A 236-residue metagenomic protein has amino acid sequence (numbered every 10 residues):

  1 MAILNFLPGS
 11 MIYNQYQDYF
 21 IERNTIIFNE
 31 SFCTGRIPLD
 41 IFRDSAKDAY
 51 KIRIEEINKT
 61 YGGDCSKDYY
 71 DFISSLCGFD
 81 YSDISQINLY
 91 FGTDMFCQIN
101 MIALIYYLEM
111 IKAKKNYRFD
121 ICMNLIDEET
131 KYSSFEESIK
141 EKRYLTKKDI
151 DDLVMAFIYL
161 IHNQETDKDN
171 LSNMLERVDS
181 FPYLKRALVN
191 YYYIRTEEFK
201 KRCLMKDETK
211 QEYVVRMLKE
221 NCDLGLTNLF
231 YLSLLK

Functional and structural regions predicted by a protein language model:
M1-C65: A structured, charge-rich N-terminal accessory region that forms the first stable segment of a protein and links
F6, Q86-F96: Acidic beta-strand-to-loop metal/phosphate-binding motif
N14-D18, I37-P38, C97-I105, E129-Y132: A short acidic (Asp/Glu
Y19-F20, Y81, I102-A113: Short, surface-exposed basic-aromatic patches at helix termini and helix-loop junctions that form
Y61-G78: Glycine-rich, highly charged phosphate/nucleotide-binding loops
F119-E137: Short, conserved secondary-structure transition motifs
K131-E208: A conserved mid-domain beta-alpha-beta active-site/ligand-binding segment of alpha/beta enzyme cores
K201, M205, V214-K236: Charge-enriched amphipathic alpha-helical scaffolds
